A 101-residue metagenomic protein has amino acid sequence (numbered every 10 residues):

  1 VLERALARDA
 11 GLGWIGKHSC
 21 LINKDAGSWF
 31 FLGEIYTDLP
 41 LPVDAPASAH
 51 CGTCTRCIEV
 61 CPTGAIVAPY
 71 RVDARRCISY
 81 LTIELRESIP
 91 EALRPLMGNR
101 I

Functional and structural regions predicted by a protein language model:
V1-R100: Non-ligating segments of multi-cofactor redox enzymes
